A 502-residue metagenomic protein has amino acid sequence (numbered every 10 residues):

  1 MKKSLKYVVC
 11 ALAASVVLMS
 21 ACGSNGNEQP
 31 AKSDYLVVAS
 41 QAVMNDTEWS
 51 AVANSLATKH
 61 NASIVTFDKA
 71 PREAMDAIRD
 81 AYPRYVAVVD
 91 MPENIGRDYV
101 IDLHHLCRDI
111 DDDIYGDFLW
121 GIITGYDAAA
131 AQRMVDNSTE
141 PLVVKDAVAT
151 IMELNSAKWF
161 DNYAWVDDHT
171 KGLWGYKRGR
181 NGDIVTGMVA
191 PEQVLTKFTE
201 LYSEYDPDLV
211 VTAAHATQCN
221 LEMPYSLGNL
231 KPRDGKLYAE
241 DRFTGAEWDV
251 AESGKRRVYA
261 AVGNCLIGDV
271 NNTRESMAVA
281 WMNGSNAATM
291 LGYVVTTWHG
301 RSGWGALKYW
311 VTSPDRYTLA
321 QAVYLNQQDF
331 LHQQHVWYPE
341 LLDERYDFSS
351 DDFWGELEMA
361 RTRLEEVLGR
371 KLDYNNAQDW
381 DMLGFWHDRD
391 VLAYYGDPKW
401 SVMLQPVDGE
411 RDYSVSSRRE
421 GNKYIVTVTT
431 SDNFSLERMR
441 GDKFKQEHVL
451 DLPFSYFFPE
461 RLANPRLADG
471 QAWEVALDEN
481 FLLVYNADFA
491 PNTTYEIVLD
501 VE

Functional and structural regions predicted by a protein language model:
M1-V9: Bacterial N-terminal signal peptides that target proteins for export
K2, L18, Q29-E502: Cysteine-dependent hydrolase recognition
C10-M19: Bacterial N-terminal signal peptides
A21-S24: N-terminal Sec signal peptide cleavage junction
